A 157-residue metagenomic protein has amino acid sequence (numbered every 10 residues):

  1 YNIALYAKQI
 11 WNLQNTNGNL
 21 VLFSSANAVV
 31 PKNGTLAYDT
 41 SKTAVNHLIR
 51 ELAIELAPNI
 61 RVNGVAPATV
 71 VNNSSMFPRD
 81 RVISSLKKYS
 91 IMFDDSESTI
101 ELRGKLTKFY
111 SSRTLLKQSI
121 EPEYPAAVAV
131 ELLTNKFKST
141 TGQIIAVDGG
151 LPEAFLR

Functional and structural regions predicted by a protein language model:
A4, S41: Active-site helix of classical SDR
S25: Residue(s) in the substrate-gating loop at a strand-loop-helix junction that position the organic substrate next
V29, A66-P78, K87-D95: Short, flexible catalytic-loop segment of classical short-chain dehydrogenase/reductase
P31-D39, E51: Active-site loop-to-helix junction immediately N-terminal to the catalytic Tyr of the SDR YXXXK motif in Rossmann-fold
A57-R61, T140-G142: Short, small/polar-rich loop/turn modules that mediate ligand/substrate recognition or access, typified
V62-V71, A146-D148: Conserved SDR Rossmann-fold cofactor-binding beta-strand/turn motif
S98-L102, T114-P125: A conserved structural motif in NAD(P)-dependent oxidoreductases
V130, T141-R157: Short C-terminal tail/terminal secondary-structure segment of NAD(P)H-dependent dehydrogenase/reductase domains
